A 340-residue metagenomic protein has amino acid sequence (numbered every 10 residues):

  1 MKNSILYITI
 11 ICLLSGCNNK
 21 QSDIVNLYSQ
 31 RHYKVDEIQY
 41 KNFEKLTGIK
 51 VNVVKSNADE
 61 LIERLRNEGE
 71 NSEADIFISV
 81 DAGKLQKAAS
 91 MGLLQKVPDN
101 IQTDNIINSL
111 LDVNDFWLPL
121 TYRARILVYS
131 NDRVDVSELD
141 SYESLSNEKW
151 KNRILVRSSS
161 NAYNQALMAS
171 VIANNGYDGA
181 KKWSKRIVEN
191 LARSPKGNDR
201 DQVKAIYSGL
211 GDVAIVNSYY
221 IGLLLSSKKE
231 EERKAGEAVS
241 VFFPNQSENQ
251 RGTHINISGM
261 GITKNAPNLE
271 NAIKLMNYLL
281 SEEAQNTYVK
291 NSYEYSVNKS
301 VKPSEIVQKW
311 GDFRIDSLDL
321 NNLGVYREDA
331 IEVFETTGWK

Functional and structural regions predicted by a protein language model:
M1-V25: Short, low-complexity disordered leader/linker segments with a strong preference for bacterial N-terminal type II
C17-K87, K340: Early extracytoplasmic/lumenal segment of secretory-pathway proteins
Y28-R31, V113-N114, Y129-N131, K151-N175 (+2 more regions): Short beta-strand->loop
S72-F77, Q95-L127, E143, R153-V156: A structural signal for short loop-to-beta-strand junctions that line the ligand-binding cleft of periplasmic/secreted
V128-R133, Q246, I255-N268, T287-K290: A bilobed periplasmic-binding-protein/Venus flytrap-type ligand-binding module shared by bacterial periplasmic
N152-S160, Y278-K302: Periplasmic-binding protein-like
S170, N175-P244: Ligand-binding pocket segment of bilobal, Venus flytrap-like solute-binding proteins
A180, E294-K340: An extracytoplasmic/periplasmic, membrane-proximal ligand-sensing/linker region
